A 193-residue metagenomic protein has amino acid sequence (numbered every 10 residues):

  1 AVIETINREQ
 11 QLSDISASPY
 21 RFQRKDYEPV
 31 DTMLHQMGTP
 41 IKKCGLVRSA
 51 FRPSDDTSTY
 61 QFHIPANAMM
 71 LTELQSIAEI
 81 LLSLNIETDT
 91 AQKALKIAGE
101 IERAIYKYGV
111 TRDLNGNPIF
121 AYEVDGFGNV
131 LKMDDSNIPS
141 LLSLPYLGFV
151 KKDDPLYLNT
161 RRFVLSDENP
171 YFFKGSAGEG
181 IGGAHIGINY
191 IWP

Functional and structural regions predicted by a protein language model:
A1-T59: Active-site acid/base region of carbohydrate-active enzymes
I3-R24, F62, M69, Q75-P155: Catalytic cores of carbohydrate-active enzymes
Q23-K43, Y106-G109, D153-D167: An acidic intrinsically disordered interaction segment
T39, H63, G178-G182: Short glycine/proline-enriched loop/turn "hinge" motifs that connect secondary-structure elements and lie
L46, A50, Q61-H63, L141 (+2 more regions): Residue-level preference for alpha-helix termini and adjacent loops
P53-S58, Y122-K132, K174-H185: Active-site-adjacent structural elements in folded domains
I64, I138, D154, A184-I191: Short, well-ordered coil↔helix boundary/capping segments
L165-P193: Generic long, charged, amphipathic alpha-helical segments
